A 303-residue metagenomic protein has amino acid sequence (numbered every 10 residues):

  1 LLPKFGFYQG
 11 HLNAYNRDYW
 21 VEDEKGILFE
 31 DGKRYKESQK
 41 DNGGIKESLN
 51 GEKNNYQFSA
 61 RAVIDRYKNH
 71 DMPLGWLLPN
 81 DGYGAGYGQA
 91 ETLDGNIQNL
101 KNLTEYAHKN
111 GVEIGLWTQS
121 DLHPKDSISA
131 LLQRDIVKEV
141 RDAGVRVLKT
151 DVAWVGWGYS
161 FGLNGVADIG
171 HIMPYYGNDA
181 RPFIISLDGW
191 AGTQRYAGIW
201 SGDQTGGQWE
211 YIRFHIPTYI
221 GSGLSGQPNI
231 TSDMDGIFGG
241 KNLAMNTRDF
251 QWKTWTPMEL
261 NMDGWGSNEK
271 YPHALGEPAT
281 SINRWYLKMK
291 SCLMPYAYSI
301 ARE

Functional and structural regions predicted by a protein language model:
L1-E303: Catalytic-domain carbohydrate-binding cleft regions of carbohydrate-active enzymes
